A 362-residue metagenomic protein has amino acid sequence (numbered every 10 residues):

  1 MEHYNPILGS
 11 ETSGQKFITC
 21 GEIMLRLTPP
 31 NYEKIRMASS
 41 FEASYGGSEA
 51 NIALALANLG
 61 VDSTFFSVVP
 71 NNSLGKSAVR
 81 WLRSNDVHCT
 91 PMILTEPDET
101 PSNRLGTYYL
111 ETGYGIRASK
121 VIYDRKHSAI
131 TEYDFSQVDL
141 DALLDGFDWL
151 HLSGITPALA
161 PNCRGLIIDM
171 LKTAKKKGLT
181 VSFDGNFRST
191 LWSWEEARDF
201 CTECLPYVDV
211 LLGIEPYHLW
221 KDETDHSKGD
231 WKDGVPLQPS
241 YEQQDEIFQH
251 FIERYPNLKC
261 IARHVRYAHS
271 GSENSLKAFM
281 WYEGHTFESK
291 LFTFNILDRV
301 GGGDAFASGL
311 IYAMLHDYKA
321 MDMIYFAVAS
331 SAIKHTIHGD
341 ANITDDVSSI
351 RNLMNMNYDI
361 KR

Functional and structural regions predicted by a protein language model:
E2-M92, G113-I116, Y133-F135, E288-K290 (+2 more regions): Glycine-rich phosphate/adenosyl-contacting loop at the front of the ribokinase-like
I23, G185, A305: Active-site metal-binding loops of divalent metal-dependent hydrolases
F66-G154, V181, I350-R362: Conserved N-terminal subdomain of the carbohydrate kinase-like
L166-G178, F200-Y207: Catalytic-core regions built around general acid/base machinery
T173-T180, Y255-K259: A short helix->loop->beta-strand "cap" motif at the edges of active sites that frequently abuts
L191-E283: Conserved phosphate/ATP/ADP-binding segment of small-molecule kinases
K290-M356, I360: Conserved post-catalytic alpha-helical subdomain immediately downstream of the catalytic base and nucleotide-binding
